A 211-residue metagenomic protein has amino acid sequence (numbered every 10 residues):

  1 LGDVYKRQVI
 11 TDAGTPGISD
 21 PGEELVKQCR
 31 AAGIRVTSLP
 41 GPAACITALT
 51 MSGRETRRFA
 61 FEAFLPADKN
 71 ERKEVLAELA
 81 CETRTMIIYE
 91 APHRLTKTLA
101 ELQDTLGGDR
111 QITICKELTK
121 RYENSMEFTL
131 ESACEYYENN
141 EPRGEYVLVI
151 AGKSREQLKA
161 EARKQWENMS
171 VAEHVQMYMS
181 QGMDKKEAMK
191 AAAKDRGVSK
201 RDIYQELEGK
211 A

Functional and structural regions predicted by a protein language model:
L1-Y5: Short, small-residue-biased leader/transition segments that mark boundaries at the very start of proteins
K6, T85, P92-A211: A contiguous loop/helix-start segment that scaffolds small-molecule binding in enzyme catalytic cores
Q8-I10, A48, I87: RNA pseudouridine synthases
T11, S38-G41, I88, I114: General beta-strand structural signal in soluble alpha/beta enzymes
A13-P21, A67, P92-H93: Acidic, metal-coordinating catalytic cores used for nucleic-acid/nucleotide bond scission and strand-transfer chemistry
P16, A43-I46, K120-R121: Short gly/pro/ser/thr-enriched loop/turn and capping motifs at secondary-structure boundaries
P21-E23, K185: Glycine-centered tight-turn and secondary-structure capping sites
E24-E82: Class I SAM-dependent methyltransferase SAM-binding "motif I" and its flanking Rossmann-like core
